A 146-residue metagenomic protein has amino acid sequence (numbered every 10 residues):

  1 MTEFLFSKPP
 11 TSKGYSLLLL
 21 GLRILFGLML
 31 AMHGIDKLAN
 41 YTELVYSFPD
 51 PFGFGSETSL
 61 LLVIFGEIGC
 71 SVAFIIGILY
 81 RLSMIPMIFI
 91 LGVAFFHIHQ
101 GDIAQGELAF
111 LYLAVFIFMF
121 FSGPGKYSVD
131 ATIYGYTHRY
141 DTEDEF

Functional and structural regions predicted by a protein language model:
M1-A39, E57-F65, I76-F146: Extended, low-polarity transmembrane helix blocks
N40-F52, G66-I75: Short juxtamembrane and helix-loop transition motifs at transmembrane-helix boundaries in membrane proteins
